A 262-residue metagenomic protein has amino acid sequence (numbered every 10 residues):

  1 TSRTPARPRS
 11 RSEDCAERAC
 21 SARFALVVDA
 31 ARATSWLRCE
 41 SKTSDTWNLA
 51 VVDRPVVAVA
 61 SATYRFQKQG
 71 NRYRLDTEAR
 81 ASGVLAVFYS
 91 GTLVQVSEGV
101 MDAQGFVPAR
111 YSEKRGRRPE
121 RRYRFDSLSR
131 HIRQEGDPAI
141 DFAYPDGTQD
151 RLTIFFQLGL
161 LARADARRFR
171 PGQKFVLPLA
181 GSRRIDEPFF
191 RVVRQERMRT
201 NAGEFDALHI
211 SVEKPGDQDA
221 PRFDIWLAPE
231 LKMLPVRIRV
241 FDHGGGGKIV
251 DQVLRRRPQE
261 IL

Functional and structural regions predicted by a protein language model:
T1-S127, R167-L262: Acidic, serine/threonine-rich low-complexity disordered tracts
R121-A164: Hydrophobic, well-structured mid-protein blocks that either form specific transmembrane helices
